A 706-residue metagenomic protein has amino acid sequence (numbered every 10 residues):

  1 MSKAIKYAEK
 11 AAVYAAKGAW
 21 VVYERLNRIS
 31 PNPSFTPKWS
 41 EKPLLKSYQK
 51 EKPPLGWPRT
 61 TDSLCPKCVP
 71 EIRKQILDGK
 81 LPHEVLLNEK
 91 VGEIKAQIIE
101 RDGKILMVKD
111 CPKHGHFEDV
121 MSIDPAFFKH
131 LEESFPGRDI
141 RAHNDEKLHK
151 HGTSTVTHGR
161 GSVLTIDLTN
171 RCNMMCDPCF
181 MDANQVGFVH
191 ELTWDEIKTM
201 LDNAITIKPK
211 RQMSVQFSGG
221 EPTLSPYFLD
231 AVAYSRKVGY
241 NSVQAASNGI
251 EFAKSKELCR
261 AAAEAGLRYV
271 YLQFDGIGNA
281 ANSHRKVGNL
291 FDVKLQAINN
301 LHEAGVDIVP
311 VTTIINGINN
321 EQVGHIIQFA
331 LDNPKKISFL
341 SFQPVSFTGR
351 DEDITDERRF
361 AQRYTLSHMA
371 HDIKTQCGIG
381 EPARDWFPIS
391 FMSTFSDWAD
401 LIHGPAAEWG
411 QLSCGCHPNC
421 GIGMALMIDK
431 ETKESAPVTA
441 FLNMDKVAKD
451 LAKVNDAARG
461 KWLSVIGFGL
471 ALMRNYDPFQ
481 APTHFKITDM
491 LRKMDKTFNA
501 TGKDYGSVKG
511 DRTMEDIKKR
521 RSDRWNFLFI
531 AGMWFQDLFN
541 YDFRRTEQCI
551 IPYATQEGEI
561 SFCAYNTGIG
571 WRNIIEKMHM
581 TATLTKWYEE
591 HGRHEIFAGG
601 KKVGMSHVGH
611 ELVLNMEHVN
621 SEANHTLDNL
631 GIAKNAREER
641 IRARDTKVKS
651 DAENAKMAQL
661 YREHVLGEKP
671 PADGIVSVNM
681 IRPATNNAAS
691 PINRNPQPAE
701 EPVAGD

Functional and structural regions predicted by a protein language model:
K3-K6, K10, Y14, W20-P33 (+7 more regions): Radical SAM enzyme [4Fe-4S]-AdoMet core and its adjacent flexible, acidic and glycine-rich loops/tails across
F35-T165: N-terminal [4Fe-4S]-dependent radical SAM core
S63-V69, P112-K113, R171-D182, A564: Local cysteine-cluster metal-coordination motifs and their immediate loop/turn environment, predominantly Fe-S cluster
I72-L77, E118-I123, M181-E191, N566-E576: Iron-sulfur (Fe-S) cluster-binding segments and ferredoxin-like electron-carrier domains, especially [2Fe-2S]
E118, S122, E132-E257, A261: Conserved alpha-helical substructure of the radical SAM core
Q185-G187, G278-H284, R350-D353: A short acidic, helix-capping loop that chelates divalent metal ions and anchors anionic groups
K198-Q216, S225-P344: Radical SAM/AdoMet-radical enzyme domain recognition
M494-E653, V676-V678: C-terminal target-recognition/interaction regions appended to catalytic cores
